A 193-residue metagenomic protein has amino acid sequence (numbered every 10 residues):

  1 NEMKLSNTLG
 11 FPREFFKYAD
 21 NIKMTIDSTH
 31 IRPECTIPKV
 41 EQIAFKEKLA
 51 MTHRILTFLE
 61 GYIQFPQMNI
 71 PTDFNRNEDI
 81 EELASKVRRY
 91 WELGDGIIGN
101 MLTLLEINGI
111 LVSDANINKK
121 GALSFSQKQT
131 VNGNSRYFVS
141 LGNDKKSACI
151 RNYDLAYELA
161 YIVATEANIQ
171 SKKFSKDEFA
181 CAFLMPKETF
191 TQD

Functional and structural regions predicted by a protein language model:
N1-D193: Short juxta-domain linker segments that transition from a proline/glycine-rich, charged coil into a short amphipathic
